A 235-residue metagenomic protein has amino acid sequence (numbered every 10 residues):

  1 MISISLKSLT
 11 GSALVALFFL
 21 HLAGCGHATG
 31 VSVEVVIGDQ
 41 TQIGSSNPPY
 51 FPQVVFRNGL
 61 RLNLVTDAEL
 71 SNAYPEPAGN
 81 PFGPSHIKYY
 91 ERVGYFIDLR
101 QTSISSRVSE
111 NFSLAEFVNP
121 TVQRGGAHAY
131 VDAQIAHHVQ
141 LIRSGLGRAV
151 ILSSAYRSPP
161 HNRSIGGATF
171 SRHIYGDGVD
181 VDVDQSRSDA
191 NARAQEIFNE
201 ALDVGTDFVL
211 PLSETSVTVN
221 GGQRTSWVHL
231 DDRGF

Functional and structural regions predicted by a protein language model:
I2, F18, A28-G30: Nuclease-adjacent, charged terminal/linker segments that flank catalytic cores
I2-A13: Bacterial N-terminal signal peptides that target proteins for export
S12-H21: Bacterial N-terminal signal peptides
L17, V139-L146, A201-G205: Hydrophobic, Leu/Ile/Phe/Ala-enriched alpha-helical segments that form helix-helix packing faces
G26-H138, Q223, R233-F235: Extracytoplasmic cell-surface/polysaccharide-interacting catalytic and binding patches
V36, Q40-T41, P52-V54, F170-F235: Catalytic cores and adjacent binding grooves of peptidoglycan-active enzymes
V131-H138, I142, A190-I197: Stable alpha-helical elements in mature extracytoplasmic
H137-G167: Extended, low-complexity, intrinsically disordered C-terminal regulatory tails of eukaryotic serine/threonine kinases
